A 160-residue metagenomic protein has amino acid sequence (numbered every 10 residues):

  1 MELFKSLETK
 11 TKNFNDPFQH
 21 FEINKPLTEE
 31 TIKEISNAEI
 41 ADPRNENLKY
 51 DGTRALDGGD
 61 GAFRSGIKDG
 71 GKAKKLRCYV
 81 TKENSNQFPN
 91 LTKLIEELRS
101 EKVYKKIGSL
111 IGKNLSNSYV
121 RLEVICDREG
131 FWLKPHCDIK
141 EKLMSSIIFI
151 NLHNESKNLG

Functional and structural regions predicted by a protein language model:
M1-L7, N114-S116: Short, motif-level signal for alpha-helix interfacial/capping segments enriched in acidic residues and aromatics/proline
L3, T9-K106: Non-heme Fe(II)/2-oxoglutarate
N84-R99, V103-G160: Catalytic core of non-heme Fe(II) oxygenases with the double-stranded beta-helix
